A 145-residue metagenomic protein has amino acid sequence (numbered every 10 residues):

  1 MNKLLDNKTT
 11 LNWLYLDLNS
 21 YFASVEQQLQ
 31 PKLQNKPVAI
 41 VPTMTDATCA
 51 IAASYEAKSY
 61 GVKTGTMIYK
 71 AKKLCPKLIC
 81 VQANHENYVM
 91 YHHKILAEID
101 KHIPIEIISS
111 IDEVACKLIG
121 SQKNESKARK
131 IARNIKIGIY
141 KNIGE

Functional and structural regions predicted by a protein language model:
M1-E145: Gly/Gly-Pro- and Ser/Thr-rich, intrinsically disordered tail segments characteristic of DNA damage-repair and tolerance
